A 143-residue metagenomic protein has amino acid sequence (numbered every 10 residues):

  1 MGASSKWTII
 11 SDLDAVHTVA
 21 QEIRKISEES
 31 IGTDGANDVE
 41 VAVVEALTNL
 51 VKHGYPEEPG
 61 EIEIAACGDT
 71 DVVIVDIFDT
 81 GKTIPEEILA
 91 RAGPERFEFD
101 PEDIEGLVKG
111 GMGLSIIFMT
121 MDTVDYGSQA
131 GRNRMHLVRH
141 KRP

Functional and structural regions predicted by a protein language model:
M1-K6, V51-P143: Conserved beta-strand-loop-beta-strand hairpin that lines the nucleotide-binding pocket of ATP/GTP-utilizing enzymes
M1-V41: Bergerat-fold GHKL ATPase/HATPase_c domain
D34-G60: Conserved ATP-binding N-box helix of the HATPase_c
